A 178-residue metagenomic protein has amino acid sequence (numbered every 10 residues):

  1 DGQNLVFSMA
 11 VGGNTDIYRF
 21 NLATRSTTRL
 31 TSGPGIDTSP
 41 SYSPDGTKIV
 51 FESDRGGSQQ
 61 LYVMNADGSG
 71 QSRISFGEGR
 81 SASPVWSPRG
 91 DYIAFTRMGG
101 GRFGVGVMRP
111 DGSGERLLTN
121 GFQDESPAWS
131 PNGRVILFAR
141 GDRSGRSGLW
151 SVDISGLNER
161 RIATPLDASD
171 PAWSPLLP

Functional and structural regions predicted by a protein language model:
D1-P178: Sequence signature of WD/YWTD-type beta-propeller architectures
